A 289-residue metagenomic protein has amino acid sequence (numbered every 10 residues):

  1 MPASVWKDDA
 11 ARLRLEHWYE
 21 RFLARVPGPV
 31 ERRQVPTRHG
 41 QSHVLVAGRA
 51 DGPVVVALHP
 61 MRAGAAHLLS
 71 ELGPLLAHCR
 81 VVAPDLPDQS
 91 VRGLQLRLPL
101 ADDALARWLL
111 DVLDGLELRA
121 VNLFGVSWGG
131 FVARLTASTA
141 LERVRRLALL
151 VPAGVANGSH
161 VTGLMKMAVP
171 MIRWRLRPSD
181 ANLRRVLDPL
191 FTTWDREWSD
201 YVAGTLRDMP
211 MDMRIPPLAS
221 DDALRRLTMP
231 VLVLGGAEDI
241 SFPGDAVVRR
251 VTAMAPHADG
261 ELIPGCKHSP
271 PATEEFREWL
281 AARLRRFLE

Functional and structural regions predicted by a protein language model:
M1-P53, H78-C79, E274, A281-E289: Alpha/beta-hydrolase fold catalytic core
H43-V91: Conserved HGGG/HGGXW glycine-rich cap/lid loop of the alpha/beta-hydrolase fold
A83-F124: Active-site loop/oxyanion-hole signature of alpha/beta-hydrolase fold enzymes
F131-S138, R145-W174: Flexible "cap/lid" loop of the alpha/beta hydrolase fold
G158-G163, W174-T228: Conserved alpha/beta-hydrolase catalytic His-Asp/Glu region
L227, V233-G235: Short beta-strand/loop motif that positions the catalytic acidic residue of the alpha/beta-hydrolase fold
E238-F242, S269: Acidic catalytic loop of the alpha/beta-hydrolase fold
H257-E289: Catalytic active-site module of serine/aspartate enzymes centered on a nucleophile-bearing elbow/loop
